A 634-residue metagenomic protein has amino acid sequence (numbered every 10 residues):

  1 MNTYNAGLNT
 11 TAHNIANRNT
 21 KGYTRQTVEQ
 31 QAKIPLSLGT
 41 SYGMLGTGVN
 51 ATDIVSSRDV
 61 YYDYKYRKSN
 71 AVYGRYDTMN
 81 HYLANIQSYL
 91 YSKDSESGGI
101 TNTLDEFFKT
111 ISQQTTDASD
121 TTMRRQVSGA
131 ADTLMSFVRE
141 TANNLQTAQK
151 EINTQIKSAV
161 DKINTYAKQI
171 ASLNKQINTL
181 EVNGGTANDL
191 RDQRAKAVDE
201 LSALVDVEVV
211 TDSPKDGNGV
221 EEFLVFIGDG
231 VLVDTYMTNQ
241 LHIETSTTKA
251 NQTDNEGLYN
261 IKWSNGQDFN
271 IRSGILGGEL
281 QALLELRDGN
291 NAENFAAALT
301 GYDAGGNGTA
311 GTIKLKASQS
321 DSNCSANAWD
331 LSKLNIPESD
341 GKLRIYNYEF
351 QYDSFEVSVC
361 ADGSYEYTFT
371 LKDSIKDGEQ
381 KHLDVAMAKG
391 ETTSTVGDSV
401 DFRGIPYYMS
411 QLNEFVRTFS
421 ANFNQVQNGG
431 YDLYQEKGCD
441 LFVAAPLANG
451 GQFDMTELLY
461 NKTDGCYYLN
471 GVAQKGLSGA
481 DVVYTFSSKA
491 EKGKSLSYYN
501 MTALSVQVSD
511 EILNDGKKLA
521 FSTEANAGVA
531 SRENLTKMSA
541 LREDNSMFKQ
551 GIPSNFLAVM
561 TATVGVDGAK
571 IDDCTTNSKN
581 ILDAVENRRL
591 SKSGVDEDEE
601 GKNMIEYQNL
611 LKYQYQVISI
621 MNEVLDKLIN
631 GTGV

Functional and structural regions predicted by a protein language model:
M1-V634: Structural signature of extracellular appendage/secretion-system components
